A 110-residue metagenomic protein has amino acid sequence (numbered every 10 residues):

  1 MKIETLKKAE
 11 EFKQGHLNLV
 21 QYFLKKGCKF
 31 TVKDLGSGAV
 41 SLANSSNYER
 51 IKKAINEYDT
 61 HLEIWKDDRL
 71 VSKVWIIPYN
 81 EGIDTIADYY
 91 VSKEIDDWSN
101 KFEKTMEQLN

Functional and structural regions predicted by a protein language model:
M1-I3, M106-N110: Short intrinsically disordered terminal tails
I3-Q14, N18, I86-N100: Alpha-helix boundary/N-cap detector
E10, Q21-F23, A39, S46 (+1 more regions): Generic low-complexity, intrinsically disordered sequence content enriched in small uncharged/hydrophobic residues
E10-V32: Amphipathic alpha-helical segments
T31-N100: Acidic, low-complexity, intrinsically disordered interaction modules
K101-T105: Charged phosphate-binding loop/patch that engages nucleotide di/tri-phosphates or the phosphate backbone of nucleic
